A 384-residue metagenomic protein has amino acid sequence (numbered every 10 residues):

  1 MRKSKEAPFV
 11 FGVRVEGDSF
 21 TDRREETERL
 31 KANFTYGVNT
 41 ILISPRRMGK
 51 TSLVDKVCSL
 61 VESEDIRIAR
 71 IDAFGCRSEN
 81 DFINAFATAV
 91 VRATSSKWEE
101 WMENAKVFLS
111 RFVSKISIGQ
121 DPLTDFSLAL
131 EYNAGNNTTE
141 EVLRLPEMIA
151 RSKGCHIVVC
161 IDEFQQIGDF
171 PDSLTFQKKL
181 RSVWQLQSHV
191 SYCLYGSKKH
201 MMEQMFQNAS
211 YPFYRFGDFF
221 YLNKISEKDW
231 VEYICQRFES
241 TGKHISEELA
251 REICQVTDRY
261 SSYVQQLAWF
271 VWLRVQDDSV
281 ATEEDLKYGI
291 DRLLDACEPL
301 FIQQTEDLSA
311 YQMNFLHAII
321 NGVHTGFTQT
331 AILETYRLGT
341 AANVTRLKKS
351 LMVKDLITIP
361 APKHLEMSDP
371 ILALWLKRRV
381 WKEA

Functional and structural regions predicted by a protein language model:
M1-T40, P45, K382-A384: A short, basic N-terminal segment
R2-A7, R151, D291, D295 (+1 more regions): C-terminal leucine-rich, beta-strand-based interaction scaffolds used for sensing/assembly
I43-M48, S52-V158, V190, A342: P-loop NTPase nucleotide-binding core
L60, F270, S350-V353: Alpha-helical DNA-recognition elements
V107, V231-P299: Amphipathic alpha-helical "lid/sensor" segments that cap RecA-like P-loop NTPase cores
A129-K198, Q207: Conserved Walker B catalytic segment
K199-G217: Short regulatory helix/loop adjacent to the ATP-binding pocket of P-loop NTPases
D218-D229: Conserved AAA+ ATPase "SRH/arginine-finger" region at the nucleotide-binding site
